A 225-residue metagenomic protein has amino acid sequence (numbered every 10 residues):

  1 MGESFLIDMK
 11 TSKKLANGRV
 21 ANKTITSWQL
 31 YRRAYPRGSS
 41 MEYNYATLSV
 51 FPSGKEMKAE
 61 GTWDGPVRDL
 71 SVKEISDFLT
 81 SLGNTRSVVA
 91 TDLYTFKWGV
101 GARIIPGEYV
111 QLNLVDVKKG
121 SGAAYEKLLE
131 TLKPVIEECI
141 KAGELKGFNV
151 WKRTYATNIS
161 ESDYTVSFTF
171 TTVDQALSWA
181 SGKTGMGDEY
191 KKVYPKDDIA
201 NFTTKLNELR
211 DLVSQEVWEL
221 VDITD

Functional and structural regions predicted by a protein language model:
M1-L70, S76-D225: Short S/T/G/P-rich N-terminal loop/turn motif that feeds into the first structured element of a domain
